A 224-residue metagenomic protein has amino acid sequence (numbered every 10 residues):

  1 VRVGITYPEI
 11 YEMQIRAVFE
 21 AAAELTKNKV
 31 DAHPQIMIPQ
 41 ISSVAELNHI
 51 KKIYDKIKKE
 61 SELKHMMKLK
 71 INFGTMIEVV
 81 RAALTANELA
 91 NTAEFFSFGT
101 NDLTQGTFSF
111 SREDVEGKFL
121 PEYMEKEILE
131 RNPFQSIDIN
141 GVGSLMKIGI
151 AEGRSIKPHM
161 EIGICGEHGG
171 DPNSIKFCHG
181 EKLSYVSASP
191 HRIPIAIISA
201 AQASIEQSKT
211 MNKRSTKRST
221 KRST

Functional and structural regions predicted by a protein language model:
V1-K213: Conserved alpha/beta-domain cores
N212-T224: Compositionally biased, intrinsically disordered low-complexity segments enriched for polar/charged residues
